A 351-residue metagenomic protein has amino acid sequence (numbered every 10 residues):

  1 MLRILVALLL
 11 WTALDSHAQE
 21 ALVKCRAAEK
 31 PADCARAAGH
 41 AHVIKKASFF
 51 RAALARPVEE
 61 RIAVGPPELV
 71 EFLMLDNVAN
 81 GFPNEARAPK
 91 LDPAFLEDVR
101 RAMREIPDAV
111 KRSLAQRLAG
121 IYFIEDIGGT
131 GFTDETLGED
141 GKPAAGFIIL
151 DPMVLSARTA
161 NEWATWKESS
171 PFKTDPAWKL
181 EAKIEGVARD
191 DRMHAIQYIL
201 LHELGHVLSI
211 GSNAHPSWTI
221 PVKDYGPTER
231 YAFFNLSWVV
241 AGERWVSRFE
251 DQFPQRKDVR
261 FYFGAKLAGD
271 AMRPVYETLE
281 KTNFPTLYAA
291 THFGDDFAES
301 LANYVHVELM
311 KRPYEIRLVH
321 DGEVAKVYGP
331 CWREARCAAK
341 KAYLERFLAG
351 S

Functional and structural regions predicted by a protein language model:
M1-A7: Sec-dependent signal peptide recognition, specifically the positively charged N-region followed immediately by
A13-D15: N-terminal signal peptide c-region/cleavage motif recognized by signal peptidases
A18-F49: Intrinsically disordered, low-structural-confidence terminal and linker regions
A52, V64-P93, K281, G322-A325: Acidic/histidine-rich, surface-exposed loop or edge segments in extracytoplasmic proteins
A63-P66, V259-S351: Pan-zinc metallopeptidase signature
P93-T174: Auxiliary, metal-adjacent structural segments of Zn-dependent hydrolase domains
W178-I199: Short pre-active-site segment immediately N-terminal to the catalytic Zn-binding motif
L204-I220: Catalytic Zn2+-binding segment of zinc metalloproteases
